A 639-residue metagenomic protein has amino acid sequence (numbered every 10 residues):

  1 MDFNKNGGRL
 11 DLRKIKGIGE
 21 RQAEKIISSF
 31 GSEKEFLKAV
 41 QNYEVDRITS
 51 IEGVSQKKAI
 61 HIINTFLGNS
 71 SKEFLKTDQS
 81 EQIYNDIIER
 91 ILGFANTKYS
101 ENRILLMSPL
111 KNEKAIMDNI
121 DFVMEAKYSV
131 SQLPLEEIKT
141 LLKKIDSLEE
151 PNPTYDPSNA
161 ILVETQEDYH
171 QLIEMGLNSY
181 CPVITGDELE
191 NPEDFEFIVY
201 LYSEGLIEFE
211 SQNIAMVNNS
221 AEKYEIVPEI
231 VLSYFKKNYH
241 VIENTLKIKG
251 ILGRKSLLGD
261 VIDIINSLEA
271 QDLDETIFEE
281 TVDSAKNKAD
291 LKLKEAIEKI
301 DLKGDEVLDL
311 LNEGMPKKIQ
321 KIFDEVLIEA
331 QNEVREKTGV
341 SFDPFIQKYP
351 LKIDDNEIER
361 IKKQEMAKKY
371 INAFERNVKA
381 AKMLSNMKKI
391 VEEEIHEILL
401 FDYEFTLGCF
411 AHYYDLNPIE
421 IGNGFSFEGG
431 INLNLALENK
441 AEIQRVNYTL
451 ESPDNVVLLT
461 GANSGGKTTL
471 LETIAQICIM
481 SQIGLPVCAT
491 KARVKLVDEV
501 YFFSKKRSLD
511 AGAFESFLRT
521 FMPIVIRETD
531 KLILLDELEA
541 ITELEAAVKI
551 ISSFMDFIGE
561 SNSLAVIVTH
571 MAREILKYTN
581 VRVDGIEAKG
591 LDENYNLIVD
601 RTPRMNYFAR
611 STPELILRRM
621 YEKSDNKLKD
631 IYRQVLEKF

Functional and structural regions predicted by a protein language model:
M1-K16, E24-S28, K34-E52, I63: Extended, structured, electrostatic nucleic-acid-contact surfaces
D2-K14, S28-S32, G68-I207, I214-Y224 (+3 more regions): Alpha-helical coupling/stalk and coiled-coil linker elements that connect catalytic or binding modules and transmit
G8-D11, E44-R47, K379-M383, E537 (+1 more regions): A general alpha-helix detector
Q22, K34, E52, F66 (+18 more regions): Conserved NTP-handling cores and scaffolds of large molecular machines
Q56-I60, I104: An acidic, glycine-rich, mixed-charge low-complexity segment common to nucleic-acid enzymes
F425-F639: ATPase nucleotide-binding head domains, primarily ABC-like/P-loop NTPase cores
